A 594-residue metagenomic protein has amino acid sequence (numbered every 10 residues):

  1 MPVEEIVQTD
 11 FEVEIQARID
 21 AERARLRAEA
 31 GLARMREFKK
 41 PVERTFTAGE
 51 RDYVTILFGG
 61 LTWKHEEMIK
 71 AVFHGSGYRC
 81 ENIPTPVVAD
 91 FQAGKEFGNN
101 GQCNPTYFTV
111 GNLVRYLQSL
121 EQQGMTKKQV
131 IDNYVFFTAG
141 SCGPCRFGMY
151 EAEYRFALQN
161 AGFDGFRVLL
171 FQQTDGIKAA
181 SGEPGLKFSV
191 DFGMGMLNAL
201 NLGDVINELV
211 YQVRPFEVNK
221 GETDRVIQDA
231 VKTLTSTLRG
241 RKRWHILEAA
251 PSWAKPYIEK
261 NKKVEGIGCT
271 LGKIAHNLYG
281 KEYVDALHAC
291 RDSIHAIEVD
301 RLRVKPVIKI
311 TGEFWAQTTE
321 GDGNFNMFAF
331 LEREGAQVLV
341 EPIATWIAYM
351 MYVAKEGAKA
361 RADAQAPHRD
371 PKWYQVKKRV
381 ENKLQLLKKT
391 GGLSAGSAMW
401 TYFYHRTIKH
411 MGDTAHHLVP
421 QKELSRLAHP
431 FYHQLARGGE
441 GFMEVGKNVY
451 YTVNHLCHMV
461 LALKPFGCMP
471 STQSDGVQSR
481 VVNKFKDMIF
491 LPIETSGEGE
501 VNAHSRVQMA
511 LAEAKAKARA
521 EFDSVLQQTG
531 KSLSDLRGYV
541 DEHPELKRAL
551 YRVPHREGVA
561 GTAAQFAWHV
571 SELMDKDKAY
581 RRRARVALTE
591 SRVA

Functional and structural regions predicted by a protein language model:
M1-A594: An N-terminal assembly and electron-transfer interface module characteristic of large anaerobic redox and radical
